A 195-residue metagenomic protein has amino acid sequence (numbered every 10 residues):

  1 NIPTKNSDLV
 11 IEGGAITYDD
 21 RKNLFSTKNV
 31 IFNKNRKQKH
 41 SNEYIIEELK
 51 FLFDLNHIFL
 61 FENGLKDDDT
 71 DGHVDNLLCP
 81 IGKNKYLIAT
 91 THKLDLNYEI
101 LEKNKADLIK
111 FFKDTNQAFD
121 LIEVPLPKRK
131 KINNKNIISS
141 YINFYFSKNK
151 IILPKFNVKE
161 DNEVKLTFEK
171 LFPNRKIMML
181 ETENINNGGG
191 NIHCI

Functional and structural regions predicted by a protein language model:
N1-I195: The feature marks the mature, well-folded catalytic cores of soluble enzymes
